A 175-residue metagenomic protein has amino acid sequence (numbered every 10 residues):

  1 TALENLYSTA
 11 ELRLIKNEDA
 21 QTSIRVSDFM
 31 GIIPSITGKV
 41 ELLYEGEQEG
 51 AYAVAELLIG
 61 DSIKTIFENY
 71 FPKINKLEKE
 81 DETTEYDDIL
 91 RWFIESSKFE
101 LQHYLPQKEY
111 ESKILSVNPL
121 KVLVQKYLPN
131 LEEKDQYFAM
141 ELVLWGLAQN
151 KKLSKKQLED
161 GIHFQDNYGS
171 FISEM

Functional and structural regions predicted by a protein language model:
T1-I15: C-terminal helical "lid" of AAA+/P-loop NTPase domains
E11-M175: C-terminal engagement/docking regions of AAA+ P-loop ATPases
